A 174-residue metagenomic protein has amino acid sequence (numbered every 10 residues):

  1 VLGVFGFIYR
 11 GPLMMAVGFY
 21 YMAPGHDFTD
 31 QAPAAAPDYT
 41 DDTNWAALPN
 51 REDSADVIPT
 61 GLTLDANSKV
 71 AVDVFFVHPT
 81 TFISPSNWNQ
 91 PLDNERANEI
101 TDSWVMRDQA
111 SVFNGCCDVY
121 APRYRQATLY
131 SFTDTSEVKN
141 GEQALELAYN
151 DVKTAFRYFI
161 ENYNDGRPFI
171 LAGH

Functional and structural regions predicted by a protein language model:
L2-M106, S111-G115: Flexible, membrane-associating and regulatory peripheral segments of lipid-active enzymes
F19, H78-F169: Active-site catalytic motif of lipid deacylating hydrolases and related acyltransferases
A172-H174: Conserved alpha/beta-hydrolase "nucleophile elbow" surrounding the catalytic nucleophile
